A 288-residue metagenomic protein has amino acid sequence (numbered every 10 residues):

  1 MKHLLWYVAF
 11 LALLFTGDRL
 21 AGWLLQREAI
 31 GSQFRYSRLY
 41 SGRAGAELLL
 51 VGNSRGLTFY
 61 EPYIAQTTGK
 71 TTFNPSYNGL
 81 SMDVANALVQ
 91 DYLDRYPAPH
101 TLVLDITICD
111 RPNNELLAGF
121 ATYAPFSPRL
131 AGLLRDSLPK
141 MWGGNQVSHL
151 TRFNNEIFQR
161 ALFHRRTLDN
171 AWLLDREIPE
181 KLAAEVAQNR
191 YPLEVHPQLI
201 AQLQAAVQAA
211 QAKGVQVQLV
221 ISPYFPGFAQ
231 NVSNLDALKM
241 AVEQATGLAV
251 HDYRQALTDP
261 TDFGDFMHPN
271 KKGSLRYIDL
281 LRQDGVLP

Functional and structural regions predicted by a protein language model:
K2-G22: Hydrophobic membrane-insertion alpha-helices, especially the h-region of bacterial N-terminal signal peptides
L24-G45: Alpha-helical transmembrane signal-anchor/signal-peptide segments
L48-G52, P269: Short hydrophobic beta-strand that contains or immediately precedes a catalytic carboxylate
V51, R55-S137: Membrane-embedded segments
G79-D83, V195-L199, F225-N234: Acidic-and-aromatic substrate-binding clefts and catalytic sites of carbohydrate-active enzymes
V84-A87, L133, S137, Q198 (+5 more regions): Extracytoplasmic/secreted proteins, especially bacterial periplasmic and envelope-associated proteins
I106, E115-K213: Secreted/periplasmic serine-hydrolase-like ester/acetyl group-modifying domain
S233, L238-P288: C-terminal regions of proteins
